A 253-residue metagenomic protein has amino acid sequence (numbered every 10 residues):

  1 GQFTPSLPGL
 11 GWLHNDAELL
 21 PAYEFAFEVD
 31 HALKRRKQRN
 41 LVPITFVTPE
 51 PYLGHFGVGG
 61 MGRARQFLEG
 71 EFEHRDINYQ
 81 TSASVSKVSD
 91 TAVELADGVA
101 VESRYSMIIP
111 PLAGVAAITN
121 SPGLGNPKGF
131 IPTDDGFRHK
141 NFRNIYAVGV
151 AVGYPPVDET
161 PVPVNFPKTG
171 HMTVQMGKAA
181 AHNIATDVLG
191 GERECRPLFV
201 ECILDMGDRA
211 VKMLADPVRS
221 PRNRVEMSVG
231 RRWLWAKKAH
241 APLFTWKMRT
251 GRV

Functional and structural regions predicted by a protein language model:
G1, P49-P51, V150: Cofactor-binding loop segments of dinucleotide-utilizing enzymes, especially the Rossmann-like FAD- and NAD(P)+-binding
G1-V42: Rossmann-like NAD(P)H-binding beta-loop-alpha module
P5-G9, F56, A117-T119, V157-D158: Short glycine-/acidic-enriched loop or helix-start segments at secondary-structure transitions that form or flank
N15, L19, M61, R65 (+1 more regions): Flexible, glycine- and charge-enriched loops at secondary-structure boundaries
E24-E28, M172-A179: Short amphipathic alpha-helical face segments that pack within enzyme cores and frequently flank/anchor catalytic
D30-P132: A Rossmann-like FAD-binding core segment of flavoenzymes
E94, E102-Y105, I109-V174: FAD-site-proximal beta/loop scaffold in flavoenzymes
A179-V253: C-terminal, flexible cofactor-proximal segment of oxidoreductases
